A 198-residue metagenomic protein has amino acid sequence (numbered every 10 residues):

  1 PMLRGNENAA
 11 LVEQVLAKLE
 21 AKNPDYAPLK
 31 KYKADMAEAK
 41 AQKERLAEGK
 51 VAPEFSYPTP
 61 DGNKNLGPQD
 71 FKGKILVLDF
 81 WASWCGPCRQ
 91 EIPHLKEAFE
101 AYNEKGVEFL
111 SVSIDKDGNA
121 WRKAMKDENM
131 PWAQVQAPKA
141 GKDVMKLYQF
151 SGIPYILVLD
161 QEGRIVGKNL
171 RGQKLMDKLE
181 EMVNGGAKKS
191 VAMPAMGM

Functional and structural regions predicted by a protein language model:
R4-P60, K64-K74, E100, N119 (+3 more regions): N-proximal helix/coil linker or "cap" segments that precede and/or mark the start of modular domains
K72-G73, F80-E97: Conserved redox-active cysteine motifs that mediate thiol-disulfide chemistry, especially di-cysteine Cys-X(1-2)-Cys
K74-L76, P154: Alpha/beta-hydrolase fold active-site loops
V77-W81, S111-S113: Structural cue for short, hydrophobic secondary-structure segments
L78, W121, Q134, G163: Hydrophobic, well-ordered secondary-structure elements that form the walls of internal hydrophobic environments
Q90-V112, K126, E181-N184: Conserved helix-turn-beta segment immediately C-terminal to the redox Cys motif in thioredoxin-like folds
K105-A120, M130-A140: Thiol-based oxidoreductase modules, predominantly thioredoxin-like and allied folds used for disulfide exchange
M130, A137-N184: Thiol/disulfide oxidoreductase modules built on the thioredoxin-like
